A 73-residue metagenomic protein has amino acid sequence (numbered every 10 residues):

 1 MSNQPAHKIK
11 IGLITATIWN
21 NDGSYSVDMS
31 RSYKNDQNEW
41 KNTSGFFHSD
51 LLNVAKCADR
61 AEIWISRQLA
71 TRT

Functional and structural regions predicted by a protein language model:
M1-T73: Single-stranded nucleic acid-binding surfaces, predominantly the OB-fold ssDNA-binding core
